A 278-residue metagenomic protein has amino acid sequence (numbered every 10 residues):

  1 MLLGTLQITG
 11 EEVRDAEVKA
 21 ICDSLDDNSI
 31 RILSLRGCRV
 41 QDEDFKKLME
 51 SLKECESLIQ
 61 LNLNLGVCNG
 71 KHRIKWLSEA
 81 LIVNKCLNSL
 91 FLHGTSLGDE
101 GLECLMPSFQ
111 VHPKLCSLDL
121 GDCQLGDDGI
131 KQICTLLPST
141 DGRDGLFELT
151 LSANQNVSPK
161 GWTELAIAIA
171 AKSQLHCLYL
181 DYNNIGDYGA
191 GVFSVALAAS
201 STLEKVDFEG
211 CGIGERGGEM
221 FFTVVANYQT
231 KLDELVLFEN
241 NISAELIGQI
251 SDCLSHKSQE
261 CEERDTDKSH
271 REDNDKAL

Functional and structural regions predicted by a protein language model:
M1-L278: Leucine-rich tandem repeat or coiled-coil scaffolds
